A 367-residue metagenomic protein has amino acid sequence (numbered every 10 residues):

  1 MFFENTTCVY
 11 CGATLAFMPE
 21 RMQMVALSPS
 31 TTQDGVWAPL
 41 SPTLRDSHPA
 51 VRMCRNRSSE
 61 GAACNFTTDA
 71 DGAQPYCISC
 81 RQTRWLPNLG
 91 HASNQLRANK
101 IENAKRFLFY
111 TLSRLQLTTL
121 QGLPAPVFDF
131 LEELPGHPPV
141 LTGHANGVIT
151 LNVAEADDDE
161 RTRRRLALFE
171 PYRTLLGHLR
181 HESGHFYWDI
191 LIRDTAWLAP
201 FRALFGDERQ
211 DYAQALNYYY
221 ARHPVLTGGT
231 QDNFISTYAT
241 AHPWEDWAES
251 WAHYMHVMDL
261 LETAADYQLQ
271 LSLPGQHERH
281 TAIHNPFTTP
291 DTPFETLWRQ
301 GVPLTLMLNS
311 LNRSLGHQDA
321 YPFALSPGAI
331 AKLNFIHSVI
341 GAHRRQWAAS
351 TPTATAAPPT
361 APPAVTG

Functional and structural regions predicted by a protein language model:
M1-F3, T14-L15, S58-A63, T68 (+1 more regions): Cys/His-rich microdomains that often coordinate metals
C8, R173-R193, A248: Active-site recognition of the HExxH zinc-binding catalytic motif
Y10, M53-S58, Y76-Q82: Short, cysteine/histidine-rich loop/knuckle motifs that typically chelate Zn2+
G12-M22, C80-L89: Short Cys/His-rich micro-motifs in 6-15 aa windows
N99-D158: Auxiliary, metal-adjacent structural segments of Zn-dependent hydrolase domains
D158-L179: Short pre-active-site segment immediately N-terminal to the catalytic Zn-binding motif
W188-E245, W251-L260: Post-HExxH zinc-binding segment in Zn-dependent metallohydrolases
A239-G367: Pan-zinc metallopeptidase signature
